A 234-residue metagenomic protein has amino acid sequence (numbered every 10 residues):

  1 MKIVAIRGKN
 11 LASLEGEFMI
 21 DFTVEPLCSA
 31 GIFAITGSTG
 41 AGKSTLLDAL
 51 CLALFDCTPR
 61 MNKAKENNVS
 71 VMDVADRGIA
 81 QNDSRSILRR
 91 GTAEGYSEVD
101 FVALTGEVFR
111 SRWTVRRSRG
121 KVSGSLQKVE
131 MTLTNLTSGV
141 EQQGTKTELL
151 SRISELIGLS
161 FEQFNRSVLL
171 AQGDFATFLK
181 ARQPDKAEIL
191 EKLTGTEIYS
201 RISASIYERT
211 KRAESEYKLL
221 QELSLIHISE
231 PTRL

Functional and structural regions predicted by a protein language model:
M1-S151, F161-Q163: Extreme N-terminal "head/tail" segments of very large remodeling/mechanoenzyme assemblies
A34, S38, K63-V71, N135-S138 (+5 more regions): Extended, Lys/Glu-rich alpha-helical coiled-coil stalks
